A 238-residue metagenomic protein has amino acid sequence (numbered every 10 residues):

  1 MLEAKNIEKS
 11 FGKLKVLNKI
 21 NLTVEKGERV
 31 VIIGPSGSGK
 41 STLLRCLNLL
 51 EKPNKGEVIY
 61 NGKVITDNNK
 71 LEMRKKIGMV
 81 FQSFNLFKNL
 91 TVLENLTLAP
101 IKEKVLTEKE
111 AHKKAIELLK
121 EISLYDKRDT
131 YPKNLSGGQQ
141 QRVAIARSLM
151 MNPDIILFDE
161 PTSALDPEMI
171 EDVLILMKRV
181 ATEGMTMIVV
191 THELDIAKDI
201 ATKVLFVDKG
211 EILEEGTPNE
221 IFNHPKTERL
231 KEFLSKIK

Functional and structural regions predicted by a protein language model:
M1-L2, K238: Absolute protein N-terminus
L2-P218: ABC family nucleotide-binding domain
D208-K209, L213-E215, N219-K238: C-terminal boundary and immediately downstream tail of ABC-type ATPase nucleotide-binding domains
